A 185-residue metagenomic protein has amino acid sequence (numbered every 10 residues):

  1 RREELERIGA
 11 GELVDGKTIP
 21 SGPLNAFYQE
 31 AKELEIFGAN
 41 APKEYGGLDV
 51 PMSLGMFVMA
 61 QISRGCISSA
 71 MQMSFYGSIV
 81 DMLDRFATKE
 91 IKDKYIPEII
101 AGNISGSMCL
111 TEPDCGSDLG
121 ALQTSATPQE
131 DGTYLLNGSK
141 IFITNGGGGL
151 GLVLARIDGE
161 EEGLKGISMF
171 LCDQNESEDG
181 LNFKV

Functional and structural regions predicted by a protein language model:
R1-S74, E90, K94-E98: Amphipathic, small/basic residue-rich leader segments at the start of a protein or domain
K17-Q29, I36-A41, C109-P128, I141 (+1 more regions): Flexible, glycine/threonine-enriched loop-and-boundary segments that flank and lead into catalytic domains of large
E35, P42, V58, T88 (+4 more regions): Buried hydrophobic positions in well-ordered alpha/beta secondary-structure cores of metabolic enzymes
E35-G38, S68-M73, S105-S107, T133 (+2 more regions): Beta-sheet entry/capping signal
M71-E90, G116: N-terminal glycine-rich flavin-associated loop
G77-S78, N103, L119-A121, Q129 (+2 more regions): Short, solvent-exposed loop/turn segments at the edges of secondary structure
A87, K92-T124: Internal maturation/activation junctions in enzymes
T133, N137-F183: A short core secondary-structure module
